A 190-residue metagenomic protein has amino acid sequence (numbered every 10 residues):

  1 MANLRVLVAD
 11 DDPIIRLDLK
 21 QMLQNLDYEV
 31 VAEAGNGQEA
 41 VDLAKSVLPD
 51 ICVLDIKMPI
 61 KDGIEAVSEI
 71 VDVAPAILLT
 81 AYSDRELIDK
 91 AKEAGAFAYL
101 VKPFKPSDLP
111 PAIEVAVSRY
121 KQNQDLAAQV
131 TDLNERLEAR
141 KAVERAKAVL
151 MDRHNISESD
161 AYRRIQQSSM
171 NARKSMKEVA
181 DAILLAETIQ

Functional and structural regions predicted by a protein language model:
A2-I15, L19-L23: Conserved acidic segment of CheY-like receiver
Y28-G35, L43: Short hydrophobic/Thr-rich beta-strand motif most characteristic of the beta2 strand and flanking loop of CheY-like
N36-E39, K57-E65: Acidic catalytic/metal-coordinating carboxylates
S46-V53: Active-site beta3 strand of CheY-like receiver
D55, T80: Active-site residues of response regulator receiver
E86, F104-V115: C-terminal output helix
K121-Q122, A128-Q190: C-terminal output/effector regions of signal-responsive regulators
